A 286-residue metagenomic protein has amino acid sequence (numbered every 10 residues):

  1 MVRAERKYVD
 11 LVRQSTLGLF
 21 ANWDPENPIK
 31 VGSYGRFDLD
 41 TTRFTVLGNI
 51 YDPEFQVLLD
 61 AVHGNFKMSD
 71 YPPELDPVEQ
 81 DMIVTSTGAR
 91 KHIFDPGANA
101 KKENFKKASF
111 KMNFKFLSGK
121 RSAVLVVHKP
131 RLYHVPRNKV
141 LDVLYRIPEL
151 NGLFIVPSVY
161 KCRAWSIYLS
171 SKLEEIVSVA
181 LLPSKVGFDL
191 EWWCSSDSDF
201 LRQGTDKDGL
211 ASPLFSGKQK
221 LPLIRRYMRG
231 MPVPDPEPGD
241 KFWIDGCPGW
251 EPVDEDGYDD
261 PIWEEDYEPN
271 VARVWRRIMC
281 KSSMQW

Functional and structural regions predicted by a protein language model:
M1-G88, K111-L182, G187-I278: Membrane pore-forming effector domains from diverse proteins
S86-F110, F114: N-terminal beta-strand/beta-hairpin edge segment
M279-K281, W286: Charge-dense, low-complexity intrinsically disordered regions
